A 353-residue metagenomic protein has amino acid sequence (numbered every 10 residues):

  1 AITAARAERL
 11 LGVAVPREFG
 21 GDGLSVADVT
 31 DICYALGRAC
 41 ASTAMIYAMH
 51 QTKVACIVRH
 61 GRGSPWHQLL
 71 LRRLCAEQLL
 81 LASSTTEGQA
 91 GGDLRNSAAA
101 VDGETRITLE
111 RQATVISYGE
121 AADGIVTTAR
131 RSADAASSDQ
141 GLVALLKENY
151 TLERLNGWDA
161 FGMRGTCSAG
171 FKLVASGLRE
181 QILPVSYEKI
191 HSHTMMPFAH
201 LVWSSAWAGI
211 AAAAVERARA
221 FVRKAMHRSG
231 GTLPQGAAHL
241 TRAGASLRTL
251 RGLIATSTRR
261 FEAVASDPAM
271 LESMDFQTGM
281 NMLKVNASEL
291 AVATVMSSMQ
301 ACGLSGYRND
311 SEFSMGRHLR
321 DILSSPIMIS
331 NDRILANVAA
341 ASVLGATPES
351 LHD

Functional and structural regions predicted by a protein language model:
A5-A7, G12-S117: Glycine-rich flavin
T114-G119, A199-W203, M328-I329: Glycine-rich phosphate/pyrophosphate-binding beta-alpha loops
V115-E153: A short core secondary-structure module
W158-R248: Glycine-rich beta->alpha junctions and the first turn(s) of the following alpha-helix
P197-W203, G231-A243, D275-N286, S314-L323: Alpha-helical scaffold segments that form or flank carboxylate-/histidine-based iron centers
G209, T241-R248, N281, V285-V292 (+1 more regions): Generic structural signal for well-ordered, non-transmembrane alpha-helical segments in soluble/cytosolic regions
T249-N286, M299-N309: C-terminal helix-coil-helix/basic helical segment that borders enzyme active sites and/or dimer interfaces and provides
L304-D353: Glycine-rich phosphate/cofactor-binding loops in nucleotide/flavin-utilizing enzymes
